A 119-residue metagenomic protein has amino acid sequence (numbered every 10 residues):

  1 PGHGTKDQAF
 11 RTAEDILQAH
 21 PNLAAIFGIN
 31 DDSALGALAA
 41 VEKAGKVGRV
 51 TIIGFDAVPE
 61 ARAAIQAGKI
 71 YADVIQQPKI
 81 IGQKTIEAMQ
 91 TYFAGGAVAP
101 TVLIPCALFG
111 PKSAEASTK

Functional and structural regions predicted by a protein language model:
G2-A63: Hydrophobic alpha-helical
P21, K46, K69, G96-A97: Residue-level recognition of short, well-ordered coil/turn positions that link secondary-structure elements
G36, A64, K84, A88: Alpha-helical scaffold segments in soluble metabolic enzymes
A61, I70, P105: Glycine-rich, flexible loop/turn motifs
A67-K79: Short beta-strand elements at the ligand-binding edges of bilobed clamshell
Q77-K119: Hinge/cleft segment of the Venus flytrap/periplasmic-binding protein
